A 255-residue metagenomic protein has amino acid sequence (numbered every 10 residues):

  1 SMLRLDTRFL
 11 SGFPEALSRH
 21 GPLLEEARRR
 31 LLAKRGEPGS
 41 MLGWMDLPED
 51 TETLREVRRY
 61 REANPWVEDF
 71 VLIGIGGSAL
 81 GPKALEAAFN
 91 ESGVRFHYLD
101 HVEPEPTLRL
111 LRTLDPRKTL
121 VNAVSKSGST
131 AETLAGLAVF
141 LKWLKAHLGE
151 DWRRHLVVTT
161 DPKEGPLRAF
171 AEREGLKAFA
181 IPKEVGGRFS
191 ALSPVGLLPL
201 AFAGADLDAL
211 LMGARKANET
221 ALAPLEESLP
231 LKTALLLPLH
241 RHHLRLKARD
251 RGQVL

Functional and structural regions predicted by a protein language model:
S1-N64: Extended, charge-enriched "interface" segments that sit outside catalytic cores
R35, E56-E68, R109-T119, P238-R249: Glycine-rich phosphate/diphosphate-binding loops that line cofactor/substrate pockets in enzymes
G43-R59, L85-V124, S129-A131, A135-G136: Glycine-rich oxoanion-binding loops at beta->alpha junctions
D69-I73, L120, V157, Q253: Conserved beta-strand elements of the Class I
V71, I75-P82, K126-L134, P162-G165 (+1 more regions): Gly/Ser/Thr-rich loops at beta-strand to alpha-helix junctions that form or flank small-molecule/cofactor-binding
G81-E86, L108-L111, E132-G136, P166-R173 (+2 more regions): Short acidic, glycine/serine/threonine-rich loops at helix termini
H147-L255: Active-site phosphate/pyrophosphate-binding segments
